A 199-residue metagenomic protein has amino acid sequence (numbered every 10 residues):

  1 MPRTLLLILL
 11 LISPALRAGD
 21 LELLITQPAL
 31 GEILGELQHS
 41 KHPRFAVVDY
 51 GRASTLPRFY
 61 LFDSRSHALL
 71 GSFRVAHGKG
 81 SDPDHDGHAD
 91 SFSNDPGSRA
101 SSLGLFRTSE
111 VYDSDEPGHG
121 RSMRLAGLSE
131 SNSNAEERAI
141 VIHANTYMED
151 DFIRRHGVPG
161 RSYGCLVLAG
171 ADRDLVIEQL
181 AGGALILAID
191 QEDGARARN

Functional and structural regions predicted by a protein language model:
P2-I8: Sec-dependent signal peptide recognition, specifically the positively charged N-region followed immediately by
I8-L9, G19: Contiguous N-terminal and early-domain "leader" segments and peripheral loops that mark the onset or edge of a domain
I12-P14: N-terminal signal peptide c-region/cleavage motif recognized by signal peptidases
A18-Y163, G170-N199: Cell wall/extracellular polymer interaction/catalysis modules
